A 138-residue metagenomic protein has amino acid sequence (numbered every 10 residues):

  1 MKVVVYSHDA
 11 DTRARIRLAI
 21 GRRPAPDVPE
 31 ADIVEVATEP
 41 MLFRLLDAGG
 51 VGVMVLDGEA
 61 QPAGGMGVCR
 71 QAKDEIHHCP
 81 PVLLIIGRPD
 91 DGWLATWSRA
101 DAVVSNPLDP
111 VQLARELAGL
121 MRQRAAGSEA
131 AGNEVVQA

Functional and structural regions predicted by a protein language model:
M1-G21, M54: Conserved acidic segment of CheY-like receiver
K2, L113-A125: Receiver (REC) domain switch/output surface
R15, L108-L117: C-terminal output helix
V28-A37: Short hydrophobic/Thr-rich beta-strand motif most characteristic of the beta2 strand and flanking loop of CheY-like
V36-V53: Acidic, metal-coordinating helix/loop segments flanking the phosphotransfer/catalytic sites of two-component signaling
G52, I76-P81: His-Asp phosphorelay/catalytic-motif detector in bacterial-type signaling
G52-K73: Conserved phosphotransfer microenvironments
G87-V103: Alpha4 helix (beta4-alpha4-beta5 surface) of REC/receiver domains from two-component response regulators
